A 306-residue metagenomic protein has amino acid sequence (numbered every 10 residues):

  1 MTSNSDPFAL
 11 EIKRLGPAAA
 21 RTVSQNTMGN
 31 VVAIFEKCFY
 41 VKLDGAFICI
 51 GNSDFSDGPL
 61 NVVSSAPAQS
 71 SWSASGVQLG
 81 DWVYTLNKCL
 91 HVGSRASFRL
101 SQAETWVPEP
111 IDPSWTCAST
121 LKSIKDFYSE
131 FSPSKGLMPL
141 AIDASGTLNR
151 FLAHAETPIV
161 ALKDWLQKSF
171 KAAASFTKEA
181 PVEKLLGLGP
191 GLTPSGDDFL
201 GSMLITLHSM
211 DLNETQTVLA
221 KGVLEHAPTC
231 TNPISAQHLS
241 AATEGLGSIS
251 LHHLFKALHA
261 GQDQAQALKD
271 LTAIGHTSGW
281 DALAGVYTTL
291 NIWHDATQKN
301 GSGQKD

Functional and structural regions predicted by a protein language model:
T2-S175, E179-A180, G191-G196, L207-S209 (+8 more regions): Phosphate/adenylate-binding glycine loop and adjacent helical scaffold
L186-P194, H238, K269-S278: A short glycine/serine-rich beta->alpha loop
G187, D198-S209, K256, A284-I292: Short, hydrophobic/amphipathic alpha-helical patches that form generic packing surfaces within helical domains
V223-L224: Small-residue-rich helix-loop
S250-D306: Acidic, carboxylate-rich catalytic segments that either coordinate divalent cations
